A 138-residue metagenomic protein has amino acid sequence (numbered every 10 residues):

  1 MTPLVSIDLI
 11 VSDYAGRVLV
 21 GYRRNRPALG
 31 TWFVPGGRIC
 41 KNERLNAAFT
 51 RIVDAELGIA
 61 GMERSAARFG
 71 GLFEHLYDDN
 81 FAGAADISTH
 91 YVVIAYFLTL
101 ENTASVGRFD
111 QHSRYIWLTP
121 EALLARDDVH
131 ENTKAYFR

Functional and structural regions predicted by a protein language model:
M1-V34: N-terminal strand-loop-strand
P3, S88-V92, F109: A short, structural micro-pattern
I7, G37, R51, L118-E121: Structural detector for helix-capping/boundary residues
S12-V18, R26-A28, C40, E74-D78 (+1 more regions): Short, charged/polar surface micro-motifs in flexible loops or helix N-caps
V34-G70: The catalytic Nudix box helix
I59-A104: Active-site segment of metal-dependent pyrophosphate-handling enzymes, primarily the Nudix hydrolase catalytic core
A95-T99, S105-R138: NUDIX/MutT-family hydrolases
